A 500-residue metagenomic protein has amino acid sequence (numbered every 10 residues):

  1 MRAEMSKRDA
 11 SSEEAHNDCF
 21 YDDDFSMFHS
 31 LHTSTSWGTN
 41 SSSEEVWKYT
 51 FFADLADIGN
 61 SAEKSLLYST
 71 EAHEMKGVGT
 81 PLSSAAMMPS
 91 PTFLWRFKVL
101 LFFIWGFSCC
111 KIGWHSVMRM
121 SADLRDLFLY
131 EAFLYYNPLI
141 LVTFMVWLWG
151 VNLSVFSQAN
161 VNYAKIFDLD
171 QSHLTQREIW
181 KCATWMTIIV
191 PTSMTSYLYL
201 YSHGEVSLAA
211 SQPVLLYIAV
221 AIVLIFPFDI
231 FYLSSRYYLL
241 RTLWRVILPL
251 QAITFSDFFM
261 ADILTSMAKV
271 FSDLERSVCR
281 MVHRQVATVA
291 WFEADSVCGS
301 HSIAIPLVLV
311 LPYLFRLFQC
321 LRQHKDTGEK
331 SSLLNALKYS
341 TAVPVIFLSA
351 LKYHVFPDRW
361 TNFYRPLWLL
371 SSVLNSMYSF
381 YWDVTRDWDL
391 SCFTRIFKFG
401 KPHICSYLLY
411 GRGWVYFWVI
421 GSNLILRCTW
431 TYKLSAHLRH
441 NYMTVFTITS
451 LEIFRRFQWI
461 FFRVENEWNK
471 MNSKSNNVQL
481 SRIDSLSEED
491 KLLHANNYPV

Functional and structural regions predicted by a protein language model:
R2-A15, S26, S30-G400, I404-N469: Alpha-helical, bilayer-embedded segments
F397-L409, N472-V500: Non-transmembrane, juxtamembrane loop and terminal tail segments of multi-pass eukaryotic membrane proteins
